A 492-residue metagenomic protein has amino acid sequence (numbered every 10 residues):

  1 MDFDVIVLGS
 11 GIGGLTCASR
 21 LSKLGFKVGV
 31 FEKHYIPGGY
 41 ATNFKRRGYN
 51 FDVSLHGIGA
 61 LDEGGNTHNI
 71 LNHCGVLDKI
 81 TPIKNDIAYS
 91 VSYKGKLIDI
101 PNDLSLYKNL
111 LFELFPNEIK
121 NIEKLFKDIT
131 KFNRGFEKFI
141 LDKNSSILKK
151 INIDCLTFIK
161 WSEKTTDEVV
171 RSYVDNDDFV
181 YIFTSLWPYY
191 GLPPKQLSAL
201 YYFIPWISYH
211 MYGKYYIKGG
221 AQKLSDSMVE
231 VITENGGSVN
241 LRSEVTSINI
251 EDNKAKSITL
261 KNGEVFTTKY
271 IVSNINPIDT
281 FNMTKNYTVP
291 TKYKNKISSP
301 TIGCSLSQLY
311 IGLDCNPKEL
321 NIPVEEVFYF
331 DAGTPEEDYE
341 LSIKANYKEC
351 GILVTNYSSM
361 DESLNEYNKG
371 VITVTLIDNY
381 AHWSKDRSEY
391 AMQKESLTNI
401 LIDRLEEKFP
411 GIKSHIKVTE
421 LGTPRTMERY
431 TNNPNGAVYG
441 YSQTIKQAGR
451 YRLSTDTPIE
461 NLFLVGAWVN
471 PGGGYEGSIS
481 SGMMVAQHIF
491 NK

Functional and structural regions predicted by a protein language model:
D2-K131, Q443: N-terminal glycine-rich phosphate/pyrophosphate-binding loop and immediately adjacent elements
L55, A467-I489: A conserved FAD-binding loop/helix module that cradles the flavin
D62, T157-T166, Y209-E230, E389-L397: Short beta-strand to alpha-helix junction loop
K94-S198: Rossmann-like flavin
N176, V180-Y190, E349-L353, G411-P471: A glycine-rich dinucleotide-binding beta-alpha-beta segment and adjacent secondary-structure elements that constitute
F203-A255: Helical element adjacent to the flavin cofactor pocket in flavoenzyme catalytic cores
T246-E366: Mid-domain catalytic core of redox enzymes that form a hydrophobic substrate pocket/lid adjacent to a catalytic redox
N316-R425: C-terminal segments that line or cap access tunnels to active or ligand-binding sites in enzymes and enzyme-associated
